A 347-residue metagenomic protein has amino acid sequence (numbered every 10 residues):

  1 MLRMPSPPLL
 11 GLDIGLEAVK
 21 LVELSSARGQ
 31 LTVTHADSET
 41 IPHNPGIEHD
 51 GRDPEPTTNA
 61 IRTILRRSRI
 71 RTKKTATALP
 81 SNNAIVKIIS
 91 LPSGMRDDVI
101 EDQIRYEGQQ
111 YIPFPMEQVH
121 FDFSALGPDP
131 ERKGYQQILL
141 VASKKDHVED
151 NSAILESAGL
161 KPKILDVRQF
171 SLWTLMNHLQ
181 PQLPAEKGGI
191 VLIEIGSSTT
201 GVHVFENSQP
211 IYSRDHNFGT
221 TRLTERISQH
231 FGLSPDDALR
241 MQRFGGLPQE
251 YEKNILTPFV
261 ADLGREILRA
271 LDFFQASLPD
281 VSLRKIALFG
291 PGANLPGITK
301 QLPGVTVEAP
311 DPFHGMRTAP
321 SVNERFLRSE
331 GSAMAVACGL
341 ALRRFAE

Functional and structural regions predicted by a protein language model:
M1-E347: Hydrophobic/aromatic-enriched cytosolic interaction surfaces used to assemble or bind macromolecules
